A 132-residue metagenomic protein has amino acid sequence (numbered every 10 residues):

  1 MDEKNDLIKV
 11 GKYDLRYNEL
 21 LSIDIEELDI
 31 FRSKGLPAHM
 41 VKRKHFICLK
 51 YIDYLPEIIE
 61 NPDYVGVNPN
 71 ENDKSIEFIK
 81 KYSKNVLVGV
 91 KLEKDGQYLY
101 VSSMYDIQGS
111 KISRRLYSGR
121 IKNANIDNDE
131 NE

Functional and structural regions predicted by a protein language model:
M1-E132: Ribonuclease/tRNase effector modules and their secretory precursors
